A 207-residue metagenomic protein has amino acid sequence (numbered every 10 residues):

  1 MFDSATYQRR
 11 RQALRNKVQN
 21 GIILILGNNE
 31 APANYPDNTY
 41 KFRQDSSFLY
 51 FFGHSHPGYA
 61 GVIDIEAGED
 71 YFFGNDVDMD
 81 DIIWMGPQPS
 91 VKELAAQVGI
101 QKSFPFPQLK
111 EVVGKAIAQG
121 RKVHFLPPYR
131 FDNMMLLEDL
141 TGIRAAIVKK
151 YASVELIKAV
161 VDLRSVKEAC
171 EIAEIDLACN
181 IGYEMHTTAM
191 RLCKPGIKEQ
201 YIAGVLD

Functional and structural regions predicted by a protein language model:
M1-E184: A composition/biophysics-driven feature that prefers long, compositionally simple stretches
C170-D207: Active-site pocket-lining segments that scaffold enzyme catalytic pockets across diverse folds
